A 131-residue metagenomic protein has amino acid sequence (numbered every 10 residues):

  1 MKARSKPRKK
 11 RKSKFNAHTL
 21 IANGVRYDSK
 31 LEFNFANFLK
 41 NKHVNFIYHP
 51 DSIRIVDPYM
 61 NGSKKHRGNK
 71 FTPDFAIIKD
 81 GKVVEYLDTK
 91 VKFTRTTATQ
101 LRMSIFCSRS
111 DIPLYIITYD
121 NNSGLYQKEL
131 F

Functional and structural regions predicted by a protein language model:
M1-F131: Electrostatic, structured charged patches in enzyme active sites and in nucleic-acid/phosphate-binding
